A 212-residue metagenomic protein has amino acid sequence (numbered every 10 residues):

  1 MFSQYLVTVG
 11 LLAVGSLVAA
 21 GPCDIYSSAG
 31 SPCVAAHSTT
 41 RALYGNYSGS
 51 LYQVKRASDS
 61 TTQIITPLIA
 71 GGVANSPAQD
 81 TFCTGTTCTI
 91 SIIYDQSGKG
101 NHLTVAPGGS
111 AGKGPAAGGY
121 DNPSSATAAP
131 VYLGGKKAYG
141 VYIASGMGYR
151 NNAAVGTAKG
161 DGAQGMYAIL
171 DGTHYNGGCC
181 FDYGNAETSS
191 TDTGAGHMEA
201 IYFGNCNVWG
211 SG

Functional and structural regions predicted by a protein language model:
M1-A20: Fungal secretory targeting signals
L17-G118, G160, Y167: GGW-centered surface loops in extracellular recognition modules
G98-G212: Extracellular glycan-recognition modules
